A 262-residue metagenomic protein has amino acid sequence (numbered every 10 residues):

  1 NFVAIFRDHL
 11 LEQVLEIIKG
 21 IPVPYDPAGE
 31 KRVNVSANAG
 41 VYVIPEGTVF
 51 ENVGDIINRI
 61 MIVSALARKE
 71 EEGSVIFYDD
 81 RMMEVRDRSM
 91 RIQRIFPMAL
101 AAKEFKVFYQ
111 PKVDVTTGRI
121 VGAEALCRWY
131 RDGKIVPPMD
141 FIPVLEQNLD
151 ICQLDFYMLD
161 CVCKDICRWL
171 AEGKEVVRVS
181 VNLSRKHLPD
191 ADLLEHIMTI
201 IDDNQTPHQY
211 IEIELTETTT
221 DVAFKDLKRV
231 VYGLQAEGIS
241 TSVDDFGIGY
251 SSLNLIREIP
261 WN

Functional and structural regions predicted by a protein language model:
N1-M90, R94: Cyclic-dinucleotide signaling modules
V3-R7, Y42, L126-R128, N182 (+1 more regions): Short hydrophobic/aromatic beta-strand micro-patches that form the beta-sheet surface supporting nucleotide- or nucleic
I17, I21, I56-V63, A125 (+4 more regions): Structural preference for long, well-ordered alpha-helical segments in enzyme cores
P27-E30, E70, A102, D114 (+3 more regions): Nucleotide second-messenger and two-component phosphorelay signaling modules
G47, T117-E124, L149-D226: Catalytic core of bacterial c-di-GMP phosphodiesterases, primarily the EAL and HD-GYP domains, capturing alpha-helical
I62-K106, T116, L145-I151, R185-L194: C-di-GMP signaling machinery
R88-L145, N182, V243: Active-site core of bacterial EAL-family cyclic-dinucleotide phosphodiesterase domains
M198-N262: The catalytic core of metal-dependent phosphodiesterases that act on cyclic dinucleotides
